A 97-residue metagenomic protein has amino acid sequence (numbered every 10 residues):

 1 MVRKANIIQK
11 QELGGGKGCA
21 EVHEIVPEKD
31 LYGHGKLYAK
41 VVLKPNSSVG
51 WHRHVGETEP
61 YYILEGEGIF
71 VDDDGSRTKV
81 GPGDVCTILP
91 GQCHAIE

Functional and structural regions predicted by a protein language model:
M1-K36, G50: A short, N-terminal "cap"/entry segment at the start of jelly-roll beta-barrel domains of the cupin/DSBH fold
E24-P27, A39-V55, P90: Conserved short histidine dyad/triad with adjacent acidic residue
K29, D72-D74: Short acidic, glycine-rich loop/turn motifs
K40, P60, G75-T78: Short, surface-exposed secondary-structure edge patches
S47-V49, G66-V71: Short beta-strand segments in beta-sandwich/barrel cores
G56-G68: Glycine- and acidic-residue-biased ligand/ion/polar-headgroup-sensing regions
D74-G91: Short acidic-glycine-tyrosine-enriched beta hairpin
